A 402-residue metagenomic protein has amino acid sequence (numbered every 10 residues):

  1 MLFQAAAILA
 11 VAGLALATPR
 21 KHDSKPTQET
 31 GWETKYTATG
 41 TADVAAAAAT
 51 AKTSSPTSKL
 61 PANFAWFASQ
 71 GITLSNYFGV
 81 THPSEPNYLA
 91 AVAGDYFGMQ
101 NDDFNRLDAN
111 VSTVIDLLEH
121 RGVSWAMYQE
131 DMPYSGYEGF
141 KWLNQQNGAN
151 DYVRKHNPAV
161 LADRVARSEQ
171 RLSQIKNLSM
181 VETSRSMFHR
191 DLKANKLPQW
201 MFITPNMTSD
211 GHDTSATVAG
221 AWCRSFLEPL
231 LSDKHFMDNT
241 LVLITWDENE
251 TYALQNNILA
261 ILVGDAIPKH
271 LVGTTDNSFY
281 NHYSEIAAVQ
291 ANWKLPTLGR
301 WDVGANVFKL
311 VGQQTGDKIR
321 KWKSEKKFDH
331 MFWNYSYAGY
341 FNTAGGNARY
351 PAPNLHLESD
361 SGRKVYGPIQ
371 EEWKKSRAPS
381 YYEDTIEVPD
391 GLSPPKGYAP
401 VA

Functional and structural regions predicted by a protein language model:
L2-A17: Cleavable N-terminal signal peptides of Sec/SRP-targeted secreted and luminal proteins
L16-A402: N-terminal pro-sequences and low-complexity stem/linker regions of secreted or lumenal proteins
